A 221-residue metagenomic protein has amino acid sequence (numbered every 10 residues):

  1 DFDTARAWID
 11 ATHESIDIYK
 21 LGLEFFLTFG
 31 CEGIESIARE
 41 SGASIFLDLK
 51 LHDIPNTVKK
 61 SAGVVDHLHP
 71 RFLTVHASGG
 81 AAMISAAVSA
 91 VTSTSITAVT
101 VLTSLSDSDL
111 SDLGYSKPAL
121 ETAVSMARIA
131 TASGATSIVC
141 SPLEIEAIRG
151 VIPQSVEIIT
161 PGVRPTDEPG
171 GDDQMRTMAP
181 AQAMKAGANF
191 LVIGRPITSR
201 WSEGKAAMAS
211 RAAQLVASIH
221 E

Functional and structural regions predicted by a protein language model:
D1-S41, P55-V58, G63, H67 (+4 more regions): Conserved alpha/beta-domain cores
T4, S111-T122, G171-M178, E203-R211: Alpha-helix N-cap and loop-to-helix initiation/capping positions
W8, L47, N56-V65, M83 (+3 more regions): Catalytic cores of alpha/beta
D17-K20, F46, R71-T74, T97 (+2 more regions): Conserved beta-strand positions in the central sheet of alpha/beta enzyme cores
Y19, K50, L73, A130 (+4 more regions): Conserved, mostly hydrophobic/aromatic
A38, I84-A90, I197-E221: C-terminal helical cap(s) of enzyme catalytic domains, especially alpha/beta-barrels
D48, V99, P161, I193-G194: Generic beta-sheet signal
D53-S137, S141-E146, V151-I159, R164-G170: Conserved anion-binding
